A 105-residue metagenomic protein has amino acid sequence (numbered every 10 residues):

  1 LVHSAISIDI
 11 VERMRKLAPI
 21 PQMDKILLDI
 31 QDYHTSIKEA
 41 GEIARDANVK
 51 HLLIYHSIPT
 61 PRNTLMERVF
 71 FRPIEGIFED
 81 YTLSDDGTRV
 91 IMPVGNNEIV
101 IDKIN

Functional and structural regions predicted by a protein language model:
L1-G87: Cap/insert and terminal regions of metallo-dependent hydrolase folds
L83-N105: Binuclear metal-dependent phosphoesterase catalytic core
